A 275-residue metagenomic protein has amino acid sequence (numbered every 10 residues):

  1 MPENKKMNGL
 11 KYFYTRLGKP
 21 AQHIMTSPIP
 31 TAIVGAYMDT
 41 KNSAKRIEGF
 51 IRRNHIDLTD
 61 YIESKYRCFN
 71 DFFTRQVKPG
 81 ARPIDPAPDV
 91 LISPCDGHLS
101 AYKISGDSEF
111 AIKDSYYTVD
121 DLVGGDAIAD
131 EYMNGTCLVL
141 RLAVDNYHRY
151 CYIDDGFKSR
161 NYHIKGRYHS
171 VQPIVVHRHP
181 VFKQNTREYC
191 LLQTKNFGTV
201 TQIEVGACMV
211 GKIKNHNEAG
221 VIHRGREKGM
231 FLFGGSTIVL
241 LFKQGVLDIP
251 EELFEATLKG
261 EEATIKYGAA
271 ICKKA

Functional and structural regions predicted by a protein language model:
M1-A275: Contiguous, well-folded functional domains in the mature portion of proteins
